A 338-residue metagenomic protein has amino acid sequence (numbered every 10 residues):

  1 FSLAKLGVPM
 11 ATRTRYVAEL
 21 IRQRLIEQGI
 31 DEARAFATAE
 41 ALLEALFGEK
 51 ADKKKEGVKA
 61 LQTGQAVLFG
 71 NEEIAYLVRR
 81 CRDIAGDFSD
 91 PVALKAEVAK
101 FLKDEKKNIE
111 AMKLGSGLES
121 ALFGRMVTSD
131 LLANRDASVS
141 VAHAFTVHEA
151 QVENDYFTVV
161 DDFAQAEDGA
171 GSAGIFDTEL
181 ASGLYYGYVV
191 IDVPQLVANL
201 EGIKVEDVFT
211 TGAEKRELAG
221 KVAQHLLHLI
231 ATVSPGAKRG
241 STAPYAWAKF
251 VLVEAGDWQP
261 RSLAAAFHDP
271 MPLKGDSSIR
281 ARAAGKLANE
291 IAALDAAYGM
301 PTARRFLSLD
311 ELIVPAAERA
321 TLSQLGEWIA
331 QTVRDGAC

Functional and structural regions predicted by a protein language model:
S2-C338: Basic polyanion-binding and macromolecular-assembly surfaces
